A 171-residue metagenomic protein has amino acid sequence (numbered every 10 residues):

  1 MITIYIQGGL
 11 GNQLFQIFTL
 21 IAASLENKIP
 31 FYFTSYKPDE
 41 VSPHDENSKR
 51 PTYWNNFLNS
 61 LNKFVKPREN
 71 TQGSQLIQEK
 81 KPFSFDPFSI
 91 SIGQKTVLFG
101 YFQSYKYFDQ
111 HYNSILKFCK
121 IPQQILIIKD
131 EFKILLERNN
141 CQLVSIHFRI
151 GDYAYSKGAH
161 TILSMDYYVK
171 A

Functional and structural regions predicted by a protein language model:
M1-T3: Extreme N-terminal starter segment of soluble prokaryotic enzymes
Y5-I6, T34-S35, F148: Short His-Asn-centered micro-motif
I6-F15, K157: A short, glycine/small-residue-rich beta-strand->loop->alpha-helix junction that serves as a flexible
F15-L25, Y168-A171: Histidine-anchored nucleotide/phosphate-binding helix
E26-K28, R138: Secondary-structure boundary elements
I29-V41: A short beta-strand-loop structural module common to alpha/beta enzyme folds
E40-A171: Secretory-pathway luminal glycosyltransferase catalytic domains
